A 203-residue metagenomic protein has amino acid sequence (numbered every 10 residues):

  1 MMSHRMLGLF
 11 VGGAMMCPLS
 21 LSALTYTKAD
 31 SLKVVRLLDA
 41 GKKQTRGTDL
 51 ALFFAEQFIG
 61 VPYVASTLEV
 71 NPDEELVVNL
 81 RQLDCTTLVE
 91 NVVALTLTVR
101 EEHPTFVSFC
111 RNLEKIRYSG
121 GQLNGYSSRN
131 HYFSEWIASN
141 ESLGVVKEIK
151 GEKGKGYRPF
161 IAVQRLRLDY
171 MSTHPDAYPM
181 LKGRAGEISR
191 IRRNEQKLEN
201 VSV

Functional and structural regions predicted by a protein language model:
M1-M6: Positively charged n-region of N-terminal signal peptides that target proteins for export
G8-P18: Bacterial N-terminal signal peptides
L21-T25, A29: Boundary at the C-terminal end of the N-terminal hydrophobic targeting segment
D30-D49: Start-of-domain marker
L37-A40, F54, F58, N112 (+2 more regions): Residues that form generic nucleotide/phosphate-binding pockets
G47-Y63, T67-L68: Sequence/structural signature of beta-propeller domains
Y63-V203: Acidic/His-rich structured neighborhood in mature extracellular/periplasmic domains
